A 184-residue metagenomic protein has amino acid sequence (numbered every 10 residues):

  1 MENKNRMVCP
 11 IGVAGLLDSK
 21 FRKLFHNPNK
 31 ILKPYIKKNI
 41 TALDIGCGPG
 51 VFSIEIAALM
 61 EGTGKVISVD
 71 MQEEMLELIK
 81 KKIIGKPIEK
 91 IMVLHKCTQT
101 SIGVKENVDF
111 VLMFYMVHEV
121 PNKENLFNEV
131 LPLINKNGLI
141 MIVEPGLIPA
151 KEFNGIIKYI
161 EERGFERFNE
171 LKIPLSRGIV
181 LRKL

Functional and structural regions predicted by a protein language model:
V13-N29, I148-E152: Conserved SAM-binding loop and adjacent beta-strand
R22-I40, E55: Conserved alpha-helix/loop element of class I SAM-dependent methyltransferases that forms part of the SAM/SAH-binding
K37, T100-V111: A short acidic, Gly/Pro-enriched loop at the edge of an enzyme's catalytic core that lines a small-molecule cofactor
L43, P49-S101: Class I SAM-dependent methyltransferase SAM/SAH-binding core
D109-P121: A short SAM/SAH-binding and catalytic strip from SAM-dependent methyltransferases
E124-K136: A short glycine-rich, Lys/Arg-flanked "PGG" loop and its adjoining helix->strand segment in the class I
N137-P145: Conserved beta-strand signature within the Rossmann-like core of class I S-adenosyl-L-methionine
R163-G164, K172-L184: Core SAM-dependent methyltransferase catalytic element
